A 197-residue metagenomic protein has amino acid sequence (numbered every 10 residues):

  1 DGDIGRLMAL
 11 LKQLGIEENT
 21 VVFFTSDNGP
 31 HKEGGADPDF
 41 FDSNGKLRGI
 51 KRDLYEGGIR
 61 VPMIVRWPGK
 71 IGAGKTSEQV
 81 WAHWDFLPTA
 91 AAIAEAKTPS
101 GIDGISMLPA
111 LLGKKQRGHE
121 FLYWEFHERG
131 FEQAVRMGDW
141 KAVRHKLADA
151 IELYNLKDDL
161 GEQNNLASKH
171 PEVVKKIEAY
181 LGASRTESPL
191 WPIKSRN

Functional and structural regions predicted by a protein language model:
D1-P38: Metal-dependent active-site segment of extracytoplasmic phospho-/sulfohydrolases and closely related
G2-G5, A9, G45, P88 (+6 more regions): Solvent-exposed, polar/charged alpha-helical surfaces in well-ordered, non-transmembrane soluble domains, broadly
A9-I16, A91-E95, L112, P171 (+1 more regions): Sec-exported extracytoplasmic/periplasmic mature domains
I16-V22, R60-V61, G118-E120, G138-W140 (+1 more regions): Loop/turn elements at helix/coil->beta-strand transitions in domains of secreted/extracellular proteins
P30-E56, K70-K75, Q79, W84-L156 (+1 more regions): C-terminal cap/loop subdomain of S1 sulfatases and analogous C-terminal strand-loop tails that border
M63-V65: Short glycine- and hydrophobic/aromatic-rich loop-to-beta-strand nucleating segment in the catalytic cores
L156, L166-V174: C-terminal structured subdomain/cap of oxidoreductase catalytic cores
D159: Intrinsically disordered, low-complexity polar regions and short flexible loop motifs
